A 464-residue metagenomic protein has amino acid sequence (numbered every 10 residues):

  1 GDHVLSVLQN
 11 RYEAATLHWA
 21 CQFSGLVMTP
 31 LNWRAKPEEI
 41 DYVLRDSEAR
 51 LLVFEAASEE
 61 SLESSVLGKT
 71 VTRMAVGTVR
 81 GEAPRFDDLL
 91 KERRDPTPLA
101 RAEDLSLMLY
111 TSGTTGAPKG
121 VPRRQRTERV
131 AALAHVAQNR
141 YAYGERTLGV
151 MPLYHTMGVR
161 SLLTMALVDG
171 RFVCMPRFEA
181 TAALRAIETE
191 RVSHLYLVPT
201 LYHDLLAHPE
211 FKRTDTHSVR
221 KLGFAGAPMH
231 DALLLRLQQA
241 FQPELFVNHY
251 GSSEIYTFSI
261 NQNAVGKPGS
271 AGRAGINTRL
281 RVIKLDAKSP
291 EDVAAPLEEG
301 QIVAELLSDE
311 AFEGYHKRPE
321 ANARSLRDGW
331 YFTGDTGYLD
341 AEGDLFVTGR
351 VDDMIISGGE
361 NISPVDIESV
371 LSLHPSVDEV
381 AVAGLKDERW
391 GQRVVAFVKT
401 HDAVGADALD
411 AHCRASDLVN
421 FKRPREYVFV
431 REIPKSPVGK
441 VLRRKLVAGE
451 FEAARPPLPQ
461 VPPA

Functional and structural regions predicted by a protein language model:
G1-A35, N361: Conserved AMP-binding/adenylate-forming
A35, L52-F54, L195, S308 (+6 more regions): AMP-binding/adenylate-forming catalytic core of the ANL superfamily
E59-A102, H208: ANL superfamily adenylate-forming
E92-Y110, A117, R140-R146: Conserved pre-ATP/AMP-binding loop-to-beta segment of ANL
S106-V130: Conserved AMP-binding A3 loop
R129-R146, Y154-H194, H208: Conserved AMP-binding/adenylation subdomain of ANL enzymes
L167, V192-L197, H208-P268, G275-R279: Gly/Ser/Thr-rich phosphate-binding loop
N277, K288-R324, I362, V404: Conserved ATP/PPi-binding loop(s) of AMP-dependent carboxylate-activating enzymes
